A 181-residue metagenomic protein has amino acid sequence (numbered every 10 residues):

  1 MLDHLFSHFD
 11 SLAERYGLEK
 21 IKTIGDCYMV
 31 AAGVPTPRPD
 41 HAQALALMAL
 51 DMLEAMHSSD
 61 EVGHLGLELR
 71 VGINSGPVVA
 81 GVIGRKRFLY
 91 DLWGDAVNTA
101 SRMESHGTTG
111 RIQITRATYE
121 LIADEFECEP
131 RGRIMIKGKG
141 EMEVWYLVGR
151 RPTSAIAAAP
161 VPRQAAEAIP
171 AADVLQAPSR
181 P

Functional and structural regions predicted by a protein language model:
M1-L47: Catalytic NTP-binding/metal-coordinating core of nucleotidyl cyclase/transferase enzymes
H8, I24-V30, A49-M52, M56-S58 (+2 more regions): Cytosolic nucleotide-binding catalytic cores of signal-transduction proteins
Y16-I24, A55-G72, R133-I136: Catalytic core regions of nucleotide second-messenger enzymes
A31, L65-G81: A short glycine-enriched loop-to-beta-strand structural element that forms part of the catalytic core of nucleotide
L45, I73-S75, A96-N98, M103: Alpha-helical scaffolding flanking metal-ion-dependent phosphate/phosphodiester catalytic sites
M52-A55, S59, R85, H106-G110 (+1 more regions): Conserved, well-folded catalytic cores of nucleic-acid-processing and energy-transducing macromolecular machines
V78-A80, D91, A100, H106-P181: Cytosolic regulatory/linker segments at or just downstream of nucleotide-handling modules in signal-transduction
I83-G94: Short, surface-exposed loop/helix-turn segments at secondary-structure junctions that function as lids/hinges flanking
